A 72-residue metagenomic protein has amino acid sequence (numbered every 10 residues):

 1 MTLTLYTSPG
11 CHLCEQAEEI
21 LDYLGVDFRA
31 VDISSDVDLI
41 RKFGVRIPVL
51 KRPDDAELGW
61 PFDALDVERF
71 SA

Functional and structural regions predicted by a protein language model:
M1-L24: Local sequence-structure signature of Cys/Sec-based thiol-disulfide redox active-site neighborhoods
P9, S34-S35, F62: Short beta->alpha linker loops
A17-G25, L50, V67-S71: Alpha-helix C-terminal capping segments
D27-V37, G44: Thiol-based oxidoreductase modules, predominantly thioredoxin-like and allied folds used for disulfide exchange
D36-L39, V67: Acidic, amphipathic alpha-helical patches
G44-L50: Structural micro-motif
P53-A72: Non-catalytic, surface beta->alpha helical segment in thiol-disulfide oxidoreductase systems
